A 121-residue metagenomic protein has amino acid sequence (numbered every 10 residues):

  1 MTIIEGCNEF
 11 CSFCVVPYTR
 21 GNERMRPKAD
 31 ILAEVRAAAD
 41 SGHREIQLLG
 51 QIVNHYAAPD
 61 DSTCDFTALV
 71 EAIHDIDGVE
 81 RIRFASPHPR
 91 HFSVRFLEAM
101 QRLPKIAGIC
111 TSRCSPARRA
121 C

Functional and structural regions predicted by a protein language model:
M1-A29: Canonical Radical SAM [4Fe-4S] cluster-binding loop centered on the CxxxCxxC motif and its immediate flanking residues
F10, C14-P17, E34, A38-S41 (+2 more regions): Change "in soluble alpha/beta enzymes" to "in soluble alpha/beta proteins
Y18-Q47: Conserved alpha-helical substructure of the radical SAM core
D40-C121: Conserved SAM/AdoMet-binding glycine-rich loop
